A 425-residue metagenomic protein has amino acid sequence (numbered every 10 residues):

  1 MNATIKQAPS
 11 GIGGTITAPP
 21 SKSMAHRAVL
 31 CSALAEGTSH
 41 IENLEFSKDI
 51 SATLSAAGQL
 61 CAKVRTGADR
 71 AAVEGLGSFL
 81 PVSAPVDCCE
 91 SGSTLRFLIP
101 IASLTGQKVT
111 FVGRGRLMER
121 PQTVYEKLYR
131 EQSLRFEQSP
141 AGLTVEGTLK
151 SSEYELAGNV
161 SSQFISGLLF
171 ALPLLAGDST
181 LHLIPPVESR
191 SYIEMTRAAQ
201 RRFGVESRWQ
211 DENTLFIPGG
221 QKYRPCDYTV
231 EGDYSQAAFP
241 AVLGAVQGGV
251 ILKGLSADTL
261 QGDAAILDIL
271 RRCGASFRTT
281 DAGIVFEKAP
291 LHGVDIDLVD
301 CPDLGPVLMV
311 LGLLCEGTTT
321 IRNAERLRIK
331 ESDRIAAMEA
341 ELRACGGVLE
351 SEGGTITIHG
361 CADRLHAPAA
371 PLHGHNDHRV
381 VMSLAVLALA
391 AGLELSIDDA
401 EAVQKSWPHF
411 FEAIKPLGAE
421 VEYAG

Functional and structural regions predicted by a protein language model:
M1-G425: Short, structured segments at the rim of ligand-binding sites
